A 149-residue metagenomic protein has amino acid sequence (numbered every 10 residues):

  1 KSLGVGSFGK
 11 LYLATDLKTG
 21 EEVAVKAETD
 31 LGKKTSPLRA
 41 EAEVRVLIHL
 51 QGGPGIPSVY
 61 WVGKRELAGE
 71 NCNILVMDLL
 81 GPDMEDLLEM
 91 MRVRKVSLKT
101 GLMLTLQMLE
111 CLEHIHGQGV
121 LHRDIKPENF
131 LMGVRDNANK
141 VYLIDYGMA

Functional and structural regions predicted by a protein language model:
K10: Conserved N-lobe ATP-binding subsite of Hanks-type protein kinase domains, especially the beta3 VAIK lysine
K26-D30: Conserved beta3-strand ATP-binding lysine motif
R45-I56: Structural motif at the C-terminus of the N-lobe alphaC helix and the adjacent alphaC-beta4 loop of the Hanks-type
S58-N73: Short beta-strand micro-motifs within the conserved protein kinase catalytic domain, predominantly in the N-lobe
G69-D83: Conserved short submotifs of the Hanks-type protein kinase catalytic core that shape the nucleotide-binding pocket
L104-T105: Activation segment signature within eukaryotic-like protein kinase domains
H116-G133: Catalytic-loop of the protein kinase fold
N129-L143: Conserved protein kinase catalytic/activation segment
